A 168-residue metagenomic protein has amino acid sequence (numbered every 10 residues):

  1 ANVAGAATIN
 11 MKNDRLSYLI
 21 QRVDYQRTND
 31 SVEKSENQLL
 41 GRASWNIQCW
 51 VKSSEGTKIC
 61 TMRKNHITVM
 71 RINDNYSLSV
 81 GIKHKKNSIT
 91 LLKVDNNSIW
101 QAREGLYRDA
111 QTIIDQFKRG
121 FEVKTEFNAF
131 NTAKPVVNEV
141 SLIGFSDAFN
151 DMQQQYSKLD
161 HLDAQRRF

Functional and structural regions predicted by a protein language model:
V3-F168: A generic "folded-domain core" signal
